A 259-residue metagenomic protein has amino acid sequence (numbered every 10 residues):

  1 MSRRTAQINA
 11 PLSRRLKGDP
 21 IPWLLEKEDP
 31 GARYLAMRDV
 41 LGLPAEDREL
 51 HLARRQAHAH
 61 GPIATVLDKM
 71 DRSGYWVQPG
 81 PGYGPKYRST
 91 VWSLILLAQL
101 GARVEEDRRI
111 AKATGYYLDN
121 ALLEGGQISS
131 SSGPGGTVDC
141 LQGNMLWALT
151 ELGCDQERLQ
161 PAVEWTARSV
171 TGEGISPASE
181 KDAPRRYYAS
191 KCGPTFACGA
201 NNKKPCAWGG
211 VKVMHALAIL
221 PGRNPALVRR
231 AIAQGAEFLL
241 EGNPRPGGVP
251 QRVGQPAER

Functional and structural regions predicted by a protein language model:
M1-R259: Preference for long, amphipathic alpha-helical scaffolds in soluble/luminal domains and all-alpha bundles
